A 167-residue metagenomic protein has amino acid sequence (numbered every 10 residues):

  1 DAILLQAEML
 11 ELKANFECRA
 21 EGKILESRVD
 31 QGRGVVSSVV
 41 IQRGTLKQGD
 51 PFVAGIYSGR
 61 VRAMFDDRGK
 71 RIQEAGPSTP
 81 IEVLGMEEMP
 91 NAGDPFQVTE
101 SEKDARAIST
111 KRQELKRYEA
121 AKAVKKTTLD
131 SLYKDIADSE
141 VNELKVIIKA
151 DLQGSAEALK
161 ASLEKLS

Functional and structural regions predicted by a protein language model:
D1-E17, L25, I81-E82, Q97: Canonical P-loop GTPase G-domain recognition
M9-F16, A20, V61, D67-R71: C-terminal helical "lid" subdomain and adjoining coupling/linker elements of P-loop NTPases
K23-V29: A short helix-loop-helix "switch/interaction" segment in the helical subdomain of ASCE P-loop NTPases
V29-S167: C-terminal effector/interaction modules appended to NTPase cores
